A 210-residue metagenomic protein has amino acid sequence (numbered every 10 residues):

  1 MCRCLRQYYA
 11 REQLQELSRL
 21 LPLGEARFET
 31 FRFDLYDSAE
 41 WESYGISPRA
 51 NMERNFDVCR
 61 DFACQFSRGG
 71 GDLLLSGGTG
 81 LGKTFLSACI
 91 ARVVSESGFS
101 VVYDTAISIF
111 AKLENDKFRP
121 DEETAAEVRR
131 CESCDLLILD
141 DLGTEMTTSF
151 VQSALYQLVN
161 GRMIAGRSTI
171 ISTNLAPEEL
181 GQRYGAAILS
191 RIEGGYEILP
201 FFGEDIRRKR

Functional and structural regions predicted by a protein language model:
M1-E25: Interdomain "pre-motor" coupling segment immediately N-terminal to P-loop NTPase/helicase cores
T30-L73: Pre-Walker A (pre-P-loop) alpha-helix and adjacent loop at the N terminus of AAA/AAA+ ATPase modules, a conserved
R60-Q65, K112-L137, Q152-G161, A187: Conserved alpha-helical scaffold flanking the Walker A/P-loop in AAA+ ATPase domains
G69-S87: Walker A/P-loop nucleotide-binding motif
G71, F99-S100, S133-L137, A165-I171: Loop/turn-to-beta-strand initiation segments
S87-I90, L158: Aromatic/hydrophobic pocket-lining residues that form π-stacking "cages" and hydrophobic walls in ligand
R92-Y103: Post-Walker A helix-loop "phosphate-sensing" segment adjacent to the P-loop in P-loop NTPases
I109-D116, L142-R210: Replace "adjacent to P-loop NTPase cores in ATP/GTP-dependent enzymes" with "adjacent to NTP-binding cores
